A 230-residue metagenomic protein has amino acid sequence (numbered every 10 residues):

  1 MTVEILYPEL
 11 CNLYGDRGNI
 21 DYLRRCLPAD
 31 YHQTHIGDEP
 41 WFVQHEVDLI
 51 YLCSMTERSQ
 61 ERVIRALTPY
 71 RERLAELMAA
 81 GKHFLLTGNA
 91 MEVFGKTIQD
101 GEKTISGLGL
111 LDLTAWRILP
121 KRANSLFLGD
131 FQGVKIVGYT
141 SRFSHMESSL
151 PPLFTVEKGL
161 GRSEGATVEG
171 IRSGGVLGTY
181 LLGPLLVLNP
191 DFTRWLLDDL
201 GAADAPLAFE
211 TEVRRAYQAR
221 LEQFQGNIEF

Functional and structural regions predicted by a protein language model:
M1-E72, E76-A79, V187-F230: N-terminal beta1-alpha1 cap of cysteine-dependent amidohydrolase-like domains
I5, Y31-Q33, L110, G138-T140 (+1 more regions): Conserved beta-strand scaffold positions in the cores of enzyme catalytic domains, especially in NTP/NDP-utilizing
Y7, T87-N89, R142, L181: A secondary-structure boundary/capping signal
E9, H145, G183-L185: Glycine-rich beta-alpha junction loops
L49-C53, L85, G178-Y180: Structural motif
M55-D130: Cysteine-nucleophile active-site neighborhood
E102-G170: Pocket-forming structural segment of enzyme catalytic cores
S163-A202: A glycine-centered loop/beta-turn motif at secondary-structure junctions
